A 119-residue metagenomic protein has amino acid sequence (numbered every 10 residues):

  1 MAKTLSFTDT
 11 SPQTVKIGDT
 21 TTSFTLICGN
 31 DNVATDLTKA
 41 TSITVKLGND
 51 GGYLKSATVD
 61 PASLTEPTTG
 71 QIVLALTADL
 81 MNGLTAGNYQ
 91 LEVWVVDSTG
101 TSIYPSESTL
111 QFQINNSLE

Functional and structural regions predicted by a protein language model:
M1-E119: Contiguous segments within soluble domain cores/interaction surfaces
